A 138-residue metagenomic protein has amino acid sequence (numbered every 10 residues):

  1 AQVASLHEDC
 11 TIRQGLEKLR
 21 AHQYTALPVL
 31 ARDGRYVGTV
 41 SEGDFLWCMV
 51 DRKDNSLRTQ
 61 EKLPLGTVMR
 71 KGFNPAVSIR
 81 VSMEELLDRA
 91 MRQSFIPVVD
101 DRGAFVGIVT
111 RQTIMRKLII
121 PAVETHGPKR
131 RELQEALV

Functional and structural regions predicted by a protein language model:
A1-V3, Q60-F73, L137: Bateman (tandem CBS) regulatory domains
S5-Y24, L30-A31, P75-Q93, V99-R102 (+2 more regions): The conserved cystathionine-beta-synthase
C10, V40, L63, V81 (+1 more regions): Short beta-to-alpha loop/turn elements within the nucleotide-binding domains of ABC transporters
V37-F45, I96, G107-I114: Short hydrophobic beta-strand motif reused across regulatory alpha/beta modules
D44-E61, I114-K129: A short, polar/charged loop-to-alpha-helix boundary motif
W47-D51, G66-V77: Regulatory sensory and allosteric helical modules in signal-transduction proteins and certain transcription factors
R130-V138: Signal-transducing coiled-coil/dimerization helices and immediately adjacent hinge/linker segments that couple sensory
